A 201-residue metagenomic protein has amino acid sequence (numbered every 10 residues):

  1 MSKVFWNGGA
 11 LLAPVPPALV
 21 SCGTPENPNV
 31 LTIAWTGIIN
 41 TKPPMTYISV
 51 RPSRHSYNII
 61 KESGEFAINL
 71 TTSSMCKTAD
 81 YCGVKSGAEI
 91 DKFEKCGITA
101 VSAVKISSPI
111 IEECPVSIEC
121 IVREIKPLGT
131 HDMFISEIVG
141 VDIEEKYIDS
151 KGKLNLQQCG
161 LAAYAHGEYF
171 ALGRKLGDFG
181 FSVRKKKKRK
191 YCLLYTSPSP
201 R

Functional and structural regions predicted by a protein language model:
M1-S197: Basic, polyanion-binding surface patches
S199-R201: Positively charged, low-complexity/disordered segments
